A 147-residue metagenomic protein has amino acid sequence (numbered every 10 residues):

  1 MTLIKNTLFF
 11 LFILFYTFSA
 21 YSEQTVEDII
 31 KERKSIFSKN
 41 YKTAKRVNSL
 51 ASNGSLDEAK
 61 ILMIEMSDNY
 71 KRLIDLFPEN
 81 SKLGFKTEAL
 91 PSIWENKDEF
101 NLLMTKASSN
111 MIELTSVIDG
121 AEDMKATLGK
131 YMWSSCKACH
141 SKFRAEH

Functional and structural regions predicted by a protein language model:
M1-L8: Bacterial N-terminal signal peptides that target proteins for export
Y16-S19: N-terminal signal peptide c-region/cleavage motif recognized by signal peptidases
Q24-H147: Sequence context surrounding c-type heme c attachment/ligation sites in exported
